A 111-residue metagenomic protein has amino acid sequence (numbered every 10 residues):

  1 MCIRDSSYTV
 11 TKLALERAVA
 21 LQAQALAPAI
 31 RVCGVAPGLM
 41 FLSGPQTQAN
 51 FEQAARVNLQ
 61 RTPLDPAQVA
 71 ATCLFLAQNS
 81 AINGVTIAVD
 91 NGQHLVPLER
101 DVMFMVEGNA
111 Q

Functional and structural regions predicted by a protein language model:
M1-D5: Conserved small/polar residues in nucleotide/adenosyl-binding loops
T11: Active-site helix of classical SDR
A14, L21-Q22, L26, T72-C73: Conserved alpha-helical elements of the SDR catalytic core
E16, A25-M40, I82-V89: Conserved Rossmann-fold SDR core element
G34-A49, L98: Short beta-loop-alpha junction of Rossmann-like oxidoreductase domains
N50-Q68: Catalytic Tyr-x(3-8)-Lys segment
A67-V89, H94-L95, R100-D101: C-terminal substrate-recognition "lid" of short-chain dehydrogenase/reductases
R100-Q111: A short alpha/beta connector and helix-capping loop motif
